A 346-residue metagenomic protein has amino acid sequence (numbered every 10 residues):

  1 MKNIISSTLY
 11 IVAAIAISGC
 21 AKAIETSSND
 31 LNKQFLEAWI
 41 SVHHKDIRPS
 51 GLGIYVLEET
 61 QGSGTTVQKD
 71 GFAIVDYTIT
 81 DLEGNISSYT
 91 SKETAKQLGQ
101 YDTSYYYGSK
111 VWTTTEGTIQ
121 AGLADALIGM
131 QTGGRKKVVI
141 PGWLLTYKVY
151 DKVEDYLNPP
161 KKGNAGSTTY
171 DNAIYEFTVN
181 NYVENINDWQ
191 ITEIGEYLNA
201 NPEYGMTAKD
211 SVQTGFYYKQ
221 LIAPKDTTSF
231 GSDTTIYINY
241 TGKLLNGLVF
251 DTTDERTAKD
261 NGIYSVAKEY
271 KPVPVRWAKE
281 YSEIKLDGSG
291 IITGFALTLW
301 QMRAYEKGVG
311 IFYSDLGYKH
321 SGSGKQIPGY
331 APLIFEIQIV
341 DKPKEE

Functional and structural regions predicted by a protein language model:
M1-C20: Sec-dependent bacterial lipoprotein signal peptides
I4-I5, C20-E346: Cross-family detector of peptidyl-prolyl cis-trans isomerase
